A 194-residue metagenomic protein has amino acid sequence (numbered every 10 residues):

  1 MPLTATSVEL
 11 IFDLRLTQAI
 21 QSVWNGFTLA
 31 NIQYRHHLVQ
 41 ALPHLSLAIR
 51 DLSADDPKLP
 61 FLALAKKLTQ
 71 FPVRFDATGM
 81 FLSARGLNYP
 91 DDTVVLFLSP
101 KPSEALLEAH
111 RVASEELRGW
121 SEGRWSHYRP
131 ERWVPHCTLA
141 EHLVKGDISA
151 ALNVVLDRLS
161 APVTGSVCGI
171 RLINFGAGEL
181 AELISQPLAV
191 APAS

Functional and structural regions predicted by a protein language model:
M1-R74, T78-M80, R85, E104-V163 (+1 more regions): Basic, often amphipathic N-terminal segments
S7, V95, G169: Short hydrophobic/aromatic beta-strand or adjacent loop that forms the aromatic wall/cage of a ligand/substrate-binding
R85-V95: Short, basic/glycine-rich phosphate-binding loops at helix/coil junctions that contact nucleotide phosphates
V94-P102: Short histidine-centered catalytic/ligand-binding loop motif
V155-R158, S166-N174: Low-complexity, intrinsically disordered Gly/Pro/Thr-rich segments
